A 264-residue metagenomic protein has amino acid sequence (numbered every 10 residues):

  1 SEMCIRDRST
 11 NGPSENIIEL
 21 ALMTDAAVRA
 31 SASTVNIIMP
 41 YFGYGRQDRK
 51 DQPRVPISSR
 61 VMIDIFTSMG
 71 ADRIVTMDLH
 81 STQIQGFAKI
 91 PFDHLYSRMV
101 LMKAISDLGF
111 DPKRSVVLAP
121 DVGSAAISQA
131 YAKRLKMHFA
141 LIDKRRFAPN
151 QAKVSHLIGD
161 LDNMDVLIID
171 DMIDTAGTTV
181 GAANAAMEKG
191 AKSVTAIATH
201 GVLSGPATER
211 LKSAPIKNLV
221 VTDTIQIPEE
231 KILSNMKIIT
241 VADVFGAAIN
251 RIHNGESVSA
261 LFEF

Functional and structural regions predicted by a protein language model:
M3-I5: Short, small-residue-biased leader/transition segments that mark boundaries at the very start of proteins
S9-R29, D51-I65: Glycine-rich anion/phosphate-binding loops
G45-D51, V55, H94-K113, P120-V166 (+2 more regions): Short, glycine/charge-rich flexible loops or terminal/linker lids adjacent to PRPP-binding catalytic cores
G45-R49, Q83-F87, E229-E230: A short acidic, helix-capping loop that chelates divalent metal ions and anchors anionic groups
S58-S68, L95-S115, A242-H253: Hydrophobic alpha-helical segments within soluble ligand-binding/sensing domains
L79-T82, S124, V221-P228: Short, polar loop motifs at secondary-structure junctions
S81-V100, L167-I169: Glycine-rich phosphate-binding "P-loop"
A104-L108, A130-K133, A140-K144, G159-D160 (+1 more regions): PRPP-dependent phosphoribosyltransferase catalytic core
